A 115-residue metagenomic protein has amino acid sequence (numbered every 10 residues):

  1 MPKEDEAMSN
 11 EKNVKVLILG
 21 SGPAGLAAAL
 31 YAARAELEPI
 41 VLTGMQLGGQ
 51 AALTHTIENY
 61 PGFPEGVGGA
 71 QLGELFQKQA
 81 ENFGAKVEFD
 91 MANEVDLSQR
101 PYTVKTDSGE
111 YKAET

Functional and structural regions predicted by a protein language model:
M1-A7: Short, Lys/Arg-enriched N-terminal segments with co-localized hydrophobic residues within the first ~10-30 amino acids
K3, A52-Y111: N-terminal Rossmann-like dinucleotide/flavin-binding domain of flavoprotein oxidoreductases that bind FAD/FMN
N10-A24: Beta1/beta-strand and adjacent pyrophosphate-binding region of the FAD-binding site in flavoprotein oxidoreductases
K12-V14, T106-T115: Core beta-strand elements of the Rossmann-like FAD/NAD(P) dinucleotide-binding domain in flavoenzyme oxidoreductases
V16-I18, A32, V41, A92 (+1 more regions): Hydrophobic packing within well-folded, soluble alpha/beta domains
P23, A27-E38: N-terminal FAD cofactor-binding segment of flavoenzymes
A27, Q46, L75: Short Gly/charged-rich anion-binding patches and loops
R34-L53: Glycine-rich FAD pyrophosphate-binding loop
